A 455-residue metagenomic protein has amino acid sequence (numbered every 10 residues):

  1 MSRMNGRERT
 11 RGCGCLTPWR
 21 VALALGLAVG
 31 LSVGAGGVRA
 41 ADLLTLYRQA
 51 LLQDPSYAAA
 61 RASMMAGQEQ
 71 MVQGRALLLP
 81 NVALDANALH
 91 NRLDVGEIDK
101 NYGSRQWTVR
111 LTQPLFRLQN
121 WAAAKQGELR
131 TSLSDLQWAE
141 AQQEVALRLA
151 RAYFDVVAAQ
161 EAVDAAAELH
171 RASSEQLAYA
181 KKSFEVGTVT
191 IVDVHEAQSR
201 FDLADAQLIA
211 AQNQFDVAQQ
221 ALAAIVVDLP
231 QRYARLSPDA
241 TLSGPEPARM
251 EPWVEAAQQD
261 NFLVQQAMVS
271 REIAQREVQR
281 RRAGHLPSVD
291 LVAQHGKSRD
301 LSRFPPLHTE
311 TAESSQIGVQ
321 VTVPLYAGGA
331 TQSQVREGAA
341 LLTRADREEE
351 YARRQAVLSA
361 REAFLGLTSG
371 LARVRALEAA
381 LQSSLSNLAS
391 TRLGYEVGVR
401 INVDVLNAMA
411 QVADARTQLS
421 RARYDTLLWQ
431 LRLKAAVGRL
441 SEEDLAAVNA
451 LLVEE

Functional and structural regions predicted by a protein language model:
S2-G14, E144-Q258, A363-G366, G370 (+3 more regions): Periplasmic alpha-helical coiled-coil/stalk elements that build and connect Gram-negative outer-membrane
G6, T45, S104-Q106, R151 (+2 more regions): Transmembrane beta-barrel architecture of outer-membrane proteins
A22-G34: Bacterial N-terminal signal peptides
V38-D85, H90, Q113, P230 (+5 more regions): Bacterial Sec-pathway N-terminal export signals of envelope proteins
R48-A58, M65-P80, V109-Q126, L136-Q143 (+6 more regions): A glycine-/polar-enriched beta->alpha junction
A59-G74, A141, V145-A165, E175-L177 (+5 more regions): Amphipathic alpha-helical coiled-coil segments
D85-L115, L236-P247, Q279, V292-A327 (+2 more regions): Small/polar, glycine/serine/threonine/aspartate-rich low-complexity segments that form flexible
L428-E455: Gram-negative outer-membrane assembly/targeting C-terminal domains
